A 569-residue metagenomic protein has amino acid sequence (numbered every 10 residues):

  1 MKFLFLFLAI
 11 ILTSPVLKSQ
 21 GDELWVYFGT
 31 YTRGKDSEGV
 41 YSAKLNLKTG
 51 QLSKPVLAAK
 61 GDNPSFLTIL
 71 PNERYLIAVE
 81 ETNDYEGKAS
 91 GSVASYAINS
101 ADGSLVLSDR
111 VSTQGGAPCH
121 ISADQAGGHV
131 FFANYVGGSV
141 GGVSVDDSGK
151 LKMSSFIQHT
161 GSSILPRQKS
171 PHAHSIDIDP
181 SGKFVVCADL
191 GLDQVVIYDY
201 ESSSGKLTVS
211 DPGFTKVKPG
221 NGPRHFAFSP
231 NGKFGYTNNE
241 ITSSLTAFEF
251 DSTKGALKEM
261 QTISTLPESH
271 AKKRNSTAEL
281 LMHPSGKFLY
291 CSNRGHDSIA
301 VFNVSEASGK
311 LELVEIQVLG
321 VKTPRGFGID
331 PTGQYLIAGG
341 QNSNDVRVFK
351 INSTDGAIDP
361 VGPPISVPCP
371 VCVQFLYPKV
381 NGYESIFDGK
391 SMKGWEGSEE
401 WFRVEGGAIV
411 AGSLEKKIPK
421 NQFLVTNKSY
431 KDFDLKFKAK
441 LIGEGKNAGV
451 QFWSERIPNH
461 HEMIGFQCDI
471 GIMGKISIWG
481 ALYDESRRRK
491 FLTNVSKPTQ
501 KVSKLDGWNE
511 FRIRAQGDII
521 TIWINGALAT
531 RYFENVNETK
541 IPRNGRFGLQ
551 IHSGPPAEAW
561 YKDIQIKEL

Functional and structural regions predicted by a protein language model:
T32-K35, T82-E86, V136-S139, L192-D193 (+3 more regions): Short glycine/acidic-enriched loop and turn motifs that connect beta-strands
K35-D36, G61-P71, Q114-Q125, G161-G182 (+4 more regions): Beta-rich, blade/repeat-based domains predominating in secreted/periplasmic proteins but also intracellular
K44-G50, Y96-G103, V143-K152, D199-L207 (+3 more regions): Short loop/turn segments immediately following beta-strands, especially the blade-tip and inter-blade linker loops
S53-A59, L107-V111, S155, G161-P166 (+5 more regions): A short beta-strand motif characteristic of beta-propeller blades
S104-S175: Asp-box/WD-like beta-propeller blade repeats and closely related beta-sheet repeat scaffolds
S343-R347, D359-K379: Blade-level signature of beta-propeller repeat domains, shared across WD40, Kelch, NHL, RCC1 and BNR/Asp-box propellers
K379-L569: Carbohydrate-interacting regions of secretory-pathway proteins
